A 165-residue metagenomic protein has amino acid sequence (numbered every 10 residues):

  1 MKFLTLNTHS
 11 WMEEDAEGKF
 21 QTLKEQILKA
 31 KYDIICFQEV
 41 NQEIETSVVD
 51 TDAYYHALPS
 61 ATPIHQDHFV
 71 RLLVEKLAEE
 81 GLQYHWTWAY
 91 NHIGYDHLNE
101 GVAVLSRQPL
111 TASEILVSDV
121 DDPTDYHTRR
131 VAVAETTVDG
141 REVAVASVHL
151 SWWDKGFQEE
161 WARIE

Functional and structural regions predicted by a protein language model:
M1-L4, H97-V102, S106-A112, Y126-S147: Beta-strand-turn-beta hairpins that frame and shape the catalytic cleft of phosphate-ester-processing enzymes
M1-L98, R141, E160-R163: N-terminal, active-site-proximal structural segment of metallo-dependent hydrolase catalytic domains
S10-D15, D122-T124, D154-F157: Short, flexible loop segments at the rims of nucleotide/cofactor-binding pockets, characterized by
Q21-T22, V120-D121, T128-A132: Alpha-helical scaffolding within the catalytic cores of extracellular/periplasmic polymer-degrading hydrolases
Q38, E43, S106, L116 (+1 more regions): Conserved residues at the C-terminal ends of beta-strands
L82-T87, P109-I115: Short secondary-structure junctions
A89-I93, S118-P123: Short, P/G- and charge-enriched loop/turn segments at secondary-structure junctions
G140-E165: Active-site beta-loop-alpha substructure in enzyme catalytic cores, prototypically the cysteine-centered nucleophile
